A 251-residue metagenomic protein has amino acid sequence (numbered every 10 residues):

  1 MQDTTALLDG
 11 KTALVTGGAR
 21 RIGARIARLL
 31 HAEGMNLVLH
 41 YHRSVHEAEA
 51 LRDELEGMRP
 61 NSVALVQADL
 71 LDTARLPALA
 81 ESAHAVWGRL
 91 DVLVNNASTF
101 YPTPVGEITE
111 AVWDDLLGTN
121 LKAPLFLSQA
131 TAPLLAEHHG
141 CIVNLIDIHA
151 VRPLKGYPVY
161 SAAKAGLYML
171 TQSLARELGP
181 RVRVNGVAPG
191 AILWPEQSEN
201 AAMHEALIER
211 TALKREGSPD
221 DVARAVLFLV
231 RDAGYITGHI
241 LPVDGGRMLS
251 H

Functional and structural regions predicted by a protein language model:
T12, A19-R21: Conserved glycine-rich cofactor-binding loop
E33-A50: Conserved glycine-rich Rossmann-like NAD(P)H-binding loop of the short-chain dehydrogenase/reductase
P104-V105, V112-L117, L207: Substrate-binding pocket helix/loop in short-chain dehydrogenase/reductase
S128, A163, T171: Active-site helix of classical SDR
P133, A175-P180: Alpha-helical segment proximal to the catalytic Tyr-Lys
L134, S218-V243, M248: C-terminal substrate-recognition "lid" of short-chain dehydrogenase/reductases
G179-R183, I236-G238: Short, small/polar-rich loop/turn modules that mediate ligand/substrate recognition or access, typified
